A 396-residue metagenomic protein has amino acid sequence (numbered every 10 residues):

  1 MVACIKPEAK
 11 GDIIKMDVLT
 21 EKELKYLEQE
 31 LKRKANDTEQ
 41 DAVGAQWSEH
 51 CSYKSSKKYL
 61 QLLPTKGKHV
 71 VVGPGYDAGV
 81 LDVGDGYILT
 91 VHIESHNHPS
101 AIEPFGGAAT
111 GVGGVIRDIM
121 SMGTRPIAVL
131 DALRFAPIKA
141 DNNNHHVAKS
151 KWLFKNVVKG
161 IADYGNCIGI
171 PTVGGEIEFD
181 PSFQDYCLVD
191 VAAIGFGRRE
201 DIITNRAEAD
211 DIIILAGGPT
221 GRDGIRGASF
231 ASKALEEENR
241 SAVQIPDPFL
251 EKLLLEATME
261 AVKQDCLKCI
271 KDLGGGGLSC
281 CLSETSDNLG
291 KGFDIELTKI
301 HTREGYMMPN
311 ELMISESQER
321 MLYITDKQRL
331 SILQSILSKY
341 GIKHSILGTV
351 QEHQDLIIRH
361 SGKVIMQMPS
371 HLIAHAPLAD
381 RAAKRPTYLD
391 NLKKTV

Functional and structural regions predicted by a protein language model:
M1, M308-E316: Short, flexible, solvent-exposed loop/turn segments with mixed acidic/basic and small polar residues
M1-G75: Acidic/polar, glycine-rich intrinsically disordered N-terminal extensions of enzymes
C4-E21, L31-E39, E103, R206 (+4 more regions): Intein/HINT protein-splicing elements and their conserved insertion hotspots or analogous self-processing inserts
D41-V262, K268, E284-D287, F293-K299 (+2 more regions): Glycine-rich phosphate/pyrophosphate-binding loop regions near the starts of catalytic domains
A132-R134, I177-E178, G218-T220, L273-G275 (+4 more regions): Short, ordered loop/turn segments at secondary-structure junctions
L278-T285, P309: Signature for HUH/AEP ssDNA processing cores
G290-G292, M307, Q318-R320, I342 (+1 more regions): Active-site lining segments that contact anionic ligands and/or coordinate catalytic metals
L322-D326: Short hydrophobic/aromatic beta-strand micro-patches that form the beta-sheet surface supporting nucleotide- or nucleic
